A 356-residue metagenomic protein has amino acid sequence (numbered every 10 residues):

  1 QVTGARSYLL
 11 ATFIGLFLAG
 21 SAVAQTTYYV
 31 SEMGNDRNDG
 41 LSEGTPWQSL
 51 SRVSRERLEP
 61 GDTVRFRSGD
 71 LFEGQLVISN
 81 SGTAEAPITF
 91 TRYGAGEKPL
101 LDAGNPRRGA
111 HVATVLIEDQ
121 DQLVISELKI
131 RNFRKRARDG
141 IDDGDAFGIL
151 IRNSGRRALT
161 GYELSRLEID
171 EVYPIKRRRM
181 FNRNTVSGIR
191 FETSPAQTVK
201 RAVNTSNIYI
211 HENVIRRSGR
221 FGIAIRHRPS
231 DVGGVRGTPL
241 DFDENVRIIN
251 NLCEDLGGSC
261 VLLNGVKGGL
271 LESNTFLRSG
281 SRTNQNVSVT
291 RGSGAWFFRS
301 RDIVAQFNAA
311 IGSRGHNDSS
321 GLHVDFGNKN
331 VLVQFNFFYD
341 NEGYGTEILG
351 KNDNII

Functional and structural regions predicted by a protein language model:
Y8-A19: Bacterial N-terminal signal peptides
A22-Q25: Boundary at the C-terminal end of the N-terminal hydrophobic targeting segment
E32, R65-R67, S81-D142, E171-N184: Right-handed parallel beta-helix/beta-spiral solenoid domain characteristic of secreted/periplasmic
E32-R67, L71-F72, R107, T114: Acidic Gly/Asp/Thr-rich repetitive segments characteristic of extracellular carbohydrate-active and adhesion proteins
F66, E85, F90, L123-I125 (+9 more regions): All-beta strand scaffolds that present successive hydrophobic residues in beta-strands
I78, N105-L116, D139-G155, R177-T205 (+5 more regions): Extracellular beta-strand/beta-solenoid scaffold signature
E127, R136-I151, R166-E171, I175-M180 (+3 more regions): Extracellular beta-rich repeat passengers
